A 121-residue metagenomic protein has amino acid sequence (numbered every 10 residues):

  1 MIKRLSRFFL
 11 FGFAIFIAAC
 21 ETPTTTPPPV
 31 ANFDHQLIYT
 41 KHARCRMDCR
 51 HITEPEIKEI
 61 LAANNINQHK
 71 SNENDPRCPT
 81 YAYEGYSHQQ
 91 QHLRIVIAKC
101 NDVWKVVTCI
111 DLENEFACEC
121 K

Functional and structural regions predicted by a protein language model:
I2-K121: Ribonuclease/tRNase effector modules and their secretory precursors
